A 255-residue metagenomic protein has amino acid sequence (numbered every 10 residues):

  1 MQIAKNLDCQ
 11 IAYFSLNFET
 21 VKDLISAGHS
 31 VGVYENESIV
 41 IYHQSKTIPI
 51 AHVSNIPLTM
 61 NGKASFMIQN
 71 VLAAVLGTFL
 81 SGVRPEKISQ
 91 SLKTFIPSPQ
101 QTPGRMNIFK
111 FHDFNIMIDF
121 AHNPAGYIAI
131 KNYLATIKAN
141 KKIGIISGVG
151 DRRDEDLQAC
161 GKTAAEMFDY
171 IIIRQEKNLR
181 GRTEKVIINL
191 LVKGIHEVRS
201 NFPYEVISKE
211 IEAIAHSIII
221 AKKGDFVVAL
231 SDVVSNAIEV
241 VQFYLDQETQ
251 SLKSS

Functional and structural regions predicted by a protein language model:
M1-P57, T94-F109: Extended acidic/charged loop-beta regions that coordinate divalent cations and stabilize anionic phosphate/carboxylate
V53, P57-L58, A64, A73-E86 (+1 more regions): ATP-dependent carboxylate-amine ligase
M67: Conserved phosphate-binding catalytic cores of ATP/NTP-utilizing and phosphoryl-transfer enzymes
